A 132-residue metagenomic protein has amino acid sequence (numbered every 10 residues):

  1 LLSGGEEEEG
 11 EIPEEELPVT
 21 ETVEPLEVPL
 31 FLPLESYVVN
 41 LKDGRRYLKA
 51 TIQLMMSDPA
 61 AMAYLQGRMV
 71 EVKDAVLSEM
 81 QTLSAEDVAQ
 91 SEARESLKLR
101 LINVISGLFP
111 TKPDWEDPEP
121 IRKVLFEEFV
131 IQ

Functional and structural regions predicted by a protein language model:
L1-Q132: Flexible, low-complexity charged segments
